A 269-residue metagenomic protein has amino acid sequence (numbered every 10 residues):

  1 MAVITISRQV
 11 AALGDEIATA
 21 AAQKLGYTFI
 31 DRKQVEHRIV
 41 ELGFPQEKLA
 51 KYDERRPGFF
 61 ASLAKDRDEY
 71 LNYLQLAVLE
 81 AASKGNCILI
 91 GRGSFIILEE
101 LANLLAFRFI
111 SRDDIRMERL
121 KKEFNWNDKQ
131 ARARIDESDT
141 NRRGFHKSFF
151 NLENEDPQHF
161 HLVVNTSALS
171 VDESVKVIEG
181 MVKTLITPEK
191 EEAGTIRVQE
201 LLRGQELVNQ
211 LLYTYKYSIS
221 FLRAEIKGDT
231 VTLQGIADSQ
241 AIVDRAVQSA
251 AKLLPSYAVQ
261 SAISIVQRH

Functional and structural regions predicted by a protein language model:
V3-T5, N86-I88, T230: Residue-level preference for the first positions of well-ordered beta-strands
I4-T19: Glycine-rich phosphate-binding P-loop
Y27-H37: A short beta-strand-loop structural module common to alpha/beta enzyme folds
V35, I39-N86, W126: ATP-dependent small-molecule kinase phosphotransfer cores that center on conserved nucleotide phosphate-binding segments
V35-A50, R112-D113, M117-K121, N125-N141: Long, charge-dense
A81, C87-L101, L105-S111, I115 (+1 more regions): RNA pseudouridine synthases
E100, S111-D114, E118-K122, F145-H159 (+2 more regions): N-terminal targeting leaders
